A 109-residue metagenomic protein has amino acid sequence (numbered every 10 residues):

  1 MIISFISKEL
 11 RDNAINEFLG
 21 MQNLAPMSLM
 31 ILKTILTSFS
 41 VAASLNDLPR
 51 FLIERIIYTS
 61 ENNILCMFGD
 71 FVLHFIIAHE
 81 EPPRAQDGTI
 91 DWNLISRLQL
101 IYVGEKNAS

Functional and structural regions predicted by a protein language model:
M1-T37: Arg/Lys-rich, positively charged N-terminal/basic patches that mediate binding to nucleic acids
I15, S44, E80: Residue-level marker of positions within ordered structural domains that often coincide with functionally constrained
Q22, F51, A85-D87: Short linear functional motifs in flexible/disordered or boundary regions
A25, S44-L48, I90-D91: Alpha-helix capping and helix-coil boundary motifs
V41-I64: A short, surface-exposed loop/turn module that caps and links secondary-structure elements
N63-S109: Enriched for short, Lys/Arg-rich terminal
